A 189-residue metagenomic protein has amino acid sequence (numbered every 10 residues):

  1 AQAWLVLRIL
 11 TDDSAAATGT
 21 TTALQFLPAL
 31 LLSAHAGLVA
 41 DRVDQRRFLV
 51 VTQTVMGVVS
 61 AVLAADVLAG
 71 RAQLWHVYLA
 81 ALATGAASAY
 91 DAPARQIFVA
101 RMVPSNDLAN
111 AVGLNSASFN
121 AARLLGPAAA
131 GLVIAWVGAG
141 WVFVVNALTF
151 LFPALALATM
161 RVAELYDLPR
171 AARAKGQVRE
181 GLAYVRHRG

Functional and structural regions predicted by a protein language model:
A1-G189: Alpha-helical transmembrane-bundle signature of multi-pass membrane transport and export proteins
